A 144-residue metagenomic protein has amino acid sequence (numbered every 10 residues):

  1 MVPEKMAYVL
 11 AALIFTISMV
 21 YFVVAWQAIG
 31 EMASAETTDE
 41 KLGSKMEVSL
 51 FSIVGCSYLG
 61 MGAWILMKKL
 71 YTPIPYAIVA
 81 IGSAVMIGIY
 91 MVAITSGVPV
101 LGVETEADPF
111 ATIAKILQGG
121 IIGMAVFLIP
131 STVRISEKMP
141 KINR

Functional and structural regions predicted by a protein language model:
M1-R144: Membrane-interface extramembranous regions
